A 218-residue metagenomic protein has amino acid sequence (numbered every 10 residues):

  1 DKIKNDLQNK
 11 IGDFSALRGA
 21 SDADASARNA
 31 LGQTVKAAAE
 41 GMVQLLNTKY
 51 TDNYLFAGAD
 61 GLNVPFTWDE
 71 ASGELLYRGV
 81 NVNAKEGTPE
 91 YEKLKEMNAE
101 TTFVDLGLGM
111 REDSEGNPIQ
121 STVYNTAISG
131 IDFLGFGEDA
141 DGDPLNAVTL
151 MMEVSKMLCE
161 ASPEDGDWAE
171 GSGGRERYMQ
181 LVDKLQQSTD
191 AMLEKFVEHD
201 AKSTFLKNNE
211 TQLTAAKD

Functional and structural regions predicted by a protein language model:
D1, V64-D190, K217: Bacterial flagellar/type III secretion structural subunits and associated motility module proteins, recognized via
D1-L62, C159-D218: Amphipathic alpha-helical polymerization modules
